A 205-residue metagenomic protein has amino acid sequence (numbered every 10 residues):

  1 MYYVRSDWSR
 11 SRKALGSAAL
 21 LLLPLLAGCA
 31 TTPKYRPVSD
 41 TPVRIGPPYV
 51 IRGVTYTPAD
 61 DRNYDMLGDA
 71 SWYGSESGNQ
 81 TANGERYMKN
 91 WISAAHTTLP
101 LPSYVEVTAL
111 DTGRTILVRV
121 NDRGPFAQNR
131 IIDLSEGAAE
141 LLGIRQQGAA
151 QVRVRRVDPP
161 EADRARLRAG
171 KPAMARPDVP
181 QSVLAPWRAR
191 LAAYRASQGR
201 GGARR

Functional and structural regions predicted by a protein language model:
M1-C29: Sec-dependent bacterial lipoprotein signal peptides
Y2-W8, C29-R205: Secreted/periplasmic proteins
